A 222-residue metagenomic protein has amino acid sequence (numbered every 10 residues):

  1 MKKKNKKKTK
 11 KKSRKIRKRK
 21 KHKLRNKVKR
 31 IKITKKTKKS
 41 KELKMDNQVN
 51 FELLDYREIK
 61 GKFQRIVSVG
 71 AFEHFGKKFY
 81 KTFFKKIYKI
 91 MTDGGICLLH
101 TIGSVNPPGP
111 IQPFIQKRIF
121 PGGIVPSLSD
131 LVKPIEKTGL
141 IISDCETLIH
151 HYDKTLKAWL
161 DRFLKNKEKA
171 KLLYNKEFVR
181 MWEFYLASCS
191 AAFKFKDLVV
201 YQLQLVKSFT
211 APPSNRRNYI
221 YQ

Functional and structural regions predicted by a protein language model:
K2-T34: Intrinsically disordered, Lys/Arg-rich low-complexity segments
K36-S40: Conserved SAM-binding loop
L43-K44, M91: A generic alpha-to-beta junction signature in SAM-dependent methyltransferases
K44-Y56: Conserved SAM-binding strand-loop segment of SAM-dependent methyltransferases
L54-I66: A short acidic, Gly/Pro-enriched loop at the edge of an enzyme's catalytic core that lines a small-molecule cofactor
V67-F72: A conserved beta-strand element that flanks and buttresses the S-adenosyl-L-methionine
K81-I96: A short glycine-rich, Lys/Arg-flanked "PGG" loop and its adjoining helix->strand segment in the class I
I102-P213, I220-Q222: Substrate-binding/catalytic lobe of Class I Rossmann-like enzymes that use SAM or dcSAM, i.e., the mid-to-C-terminal
